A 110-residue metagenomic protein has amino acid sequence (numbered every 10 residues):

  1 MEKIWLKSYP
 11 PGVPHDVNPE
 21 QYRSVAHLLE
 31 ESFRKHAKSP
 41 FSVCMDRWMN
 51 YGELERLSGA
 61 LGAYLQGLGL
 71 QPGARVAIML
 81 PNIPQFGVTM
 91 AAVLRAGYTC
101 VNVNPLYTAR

Functional and structural regions predicted by a protein language model:
M1, S24-S32, M79-I83: Short, functional N-terminal and low-complexity linear motifs
M1-Y22: Flexible, non-catalytic linker and terminal segments flanking ANL/adenylate-forming cores
K3-W5, H27-N50: AMP-dependent adenylate-forming
V17-Q21, K38-I83, G87-L94, T108-R110: Conserved AMP-binding/adenylate-forming core of the ANL superfamily
G97: Structured binding elements
V103-P105: Short beta->alpha connector loops at strand-helix junctions that form conserved, small/polar/Pro-enriched
